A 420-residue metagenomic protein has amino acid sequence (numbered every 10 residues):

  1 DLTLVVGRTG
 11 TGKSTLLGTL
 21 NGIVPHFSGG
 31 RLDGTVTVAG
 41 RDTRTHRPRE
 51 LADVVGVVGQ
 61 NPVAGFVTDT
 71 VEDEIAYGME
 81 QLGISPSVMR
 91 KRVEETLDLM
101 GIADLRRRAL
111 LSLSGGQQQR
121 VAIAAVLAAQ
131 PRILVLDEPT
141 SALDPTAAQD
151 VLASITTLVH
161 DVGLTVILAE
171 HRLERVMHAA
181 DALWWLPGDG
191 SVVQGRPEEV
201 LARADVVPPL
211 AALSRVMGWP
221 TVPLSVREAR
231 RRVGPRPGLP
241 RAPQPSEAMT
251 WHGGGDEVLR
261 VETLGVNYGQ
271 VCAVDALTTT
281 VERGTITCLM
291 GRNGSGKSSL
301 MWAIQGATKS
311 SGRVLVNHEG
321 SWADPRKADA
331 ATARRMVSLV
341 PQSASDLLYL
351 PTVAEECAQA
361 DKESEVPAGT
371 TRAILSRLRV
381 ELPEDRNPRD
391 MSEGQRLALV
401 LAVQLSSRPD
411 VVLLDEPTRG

Functional and structural regions predicted by a protein language model:
V6-R8, M290-R292: The feature captures the beta-strand-to-loop junction immediately N-terminal to the Walker
V24, T35-E50, R313-T332: ABC ATPase NBD Q-loop/coupling interface
S87-L105, V366-E384, G394, V400-A402: Conserved ABC ATPase "signature" region
A109-L113, Q117, N387-M391, Q395: Conserved ABC ATPase signature
V121-I123, V151, L401: Hydrophobic anchor residue at the start of the ABC signature
V126-L127, L405: ABC ATPase C-loop
L134-D137, L143, V412-D415: Catalytic Walker B motif of ABC-type/P-loop ATPase nucleotide-binding domains
L186-P223: Conserved beta-strand-loop-alpha-helix hinge in the C-terminal portion of ABC ATPase nucleotide-binding domains
